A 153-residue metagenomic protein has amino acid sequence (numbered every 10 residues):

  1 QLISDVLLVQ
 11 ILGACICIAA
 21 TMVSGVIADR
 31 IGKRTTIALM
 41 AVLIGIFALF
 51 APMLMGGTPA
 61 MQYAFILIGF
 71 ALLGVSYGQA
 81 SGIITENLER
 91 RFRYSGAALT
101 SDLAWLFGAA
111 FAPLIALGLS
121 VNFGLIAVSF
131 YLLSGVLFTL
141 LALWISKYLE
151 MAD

Functional and structural regions predicted by a protein language model:
Q1-I16, A127: Loop-to-transmembrane helix entry
A14-M22, L106-A110: Residue-level signature of mid-helix packing/kink "hotspots" within the transmembrane helices of 12-pass Major
T21-K33: Helix-to-loop junctions at the C-terminal end of transmembrane segments in multipass secondary transporters
V42-G57: C-terminal ends and interior cores of transmembrane alpha-helices in multi-pass membrane transporters/permeases
A51, I83, L133-D153: Multi-pass alpha-helical transporter architecture, strongest for 12-TM Major Facilitator/SLC carriers used
V75-L88: Intracellular juxtamembrane helix-capping segments at the cytosolic ends of symmetry-related transmembrane helices
R91-S120: A late C-terminal transmembrane helix in Major Facilitator Superfamily
A116-G135: A membrane-interface helix-boundary motif in multi-pass transporters
